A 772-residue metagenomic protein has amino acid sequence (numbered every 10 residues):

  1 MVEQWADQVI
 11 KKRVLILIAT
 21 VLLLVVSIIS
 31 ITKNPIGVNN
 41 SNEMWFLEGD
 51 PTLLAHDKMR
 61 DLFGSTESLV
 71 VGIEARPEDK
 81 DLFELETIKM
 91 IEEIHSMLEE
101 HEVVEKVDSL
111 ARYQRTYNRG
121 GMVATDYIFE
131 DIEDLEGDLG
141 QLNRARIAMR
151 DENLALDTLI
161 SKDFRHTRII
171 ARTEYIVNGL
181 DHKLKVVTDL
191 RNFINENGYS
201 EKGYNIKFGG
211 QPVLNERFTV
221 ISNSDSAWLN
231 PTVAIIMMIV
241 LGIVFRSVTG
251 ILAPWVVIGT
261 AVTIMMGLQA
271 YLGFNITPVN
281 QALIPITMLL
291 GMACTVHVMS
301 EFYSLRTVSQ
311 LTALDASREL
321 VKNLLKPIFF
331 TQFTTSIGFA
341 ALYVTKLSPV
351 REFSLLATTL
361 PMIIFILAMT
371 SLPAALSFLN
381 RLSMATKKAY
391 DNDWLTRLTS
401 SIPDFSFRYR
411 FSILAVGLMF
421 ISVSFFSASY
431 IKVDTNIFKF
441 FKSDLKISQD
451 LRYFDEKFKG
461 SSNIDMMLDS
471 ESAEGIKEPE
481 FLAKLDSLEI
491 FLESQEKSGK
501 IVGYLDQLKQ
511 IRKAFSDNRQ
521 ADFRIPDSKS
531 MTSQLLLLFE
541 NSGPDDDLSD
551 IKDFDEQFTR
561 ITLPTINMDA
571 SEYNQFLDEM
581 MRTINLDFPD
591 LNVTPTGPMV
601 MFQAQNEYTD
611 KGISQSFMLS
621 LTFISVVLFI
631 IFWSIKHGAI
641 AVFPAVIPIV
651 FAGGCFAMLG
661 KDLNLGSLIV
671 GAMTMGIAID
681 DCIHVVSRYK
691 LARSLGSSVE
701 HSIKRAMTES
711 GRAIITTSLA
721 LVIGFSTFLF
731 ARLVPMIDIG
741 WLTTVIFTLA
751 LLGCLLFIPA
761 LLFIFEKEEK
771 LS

Functional and structural regions predicted by a protein language model:
M1-V38, A374, F378, L382 (+2 more regions): Signature of alpha-helical transmembrane segments and their immediate interfacial
A19, E86-T167, H182, V186 (+2 more regions): Alpha-helical transmembrane helix bundles of large polytopic membrane transport and channel proteins
D61, L135-V248, A483-D486, L536-S620: Extracytoplasmic
N223-I276, V344-S348, S616-K661, F730-L733: Interfacial segments of transmembrane alpha-helices in multi-pass membrane proteins
V240, F329-S371, S625-F629, F651-D662 (+2 more regions): Hydrophobic, glycine/alanine-rich multi-pass transmembrane helices and their short helix-loop junctions in large
G250-V298, H637-S687, S726, G753-L756 (+1 more regions): Hydrophobic transmembrane alpha-helices and their membrane-interface caps in long multi-pass transport proteins
L305-F333, R693-T716: Helix-loop junctions and hydrophobic alpha-helical segments within the transmembrane domains of large membrane
F405-M531: Juxtamembrane segments of multi-pass membrane proteins
